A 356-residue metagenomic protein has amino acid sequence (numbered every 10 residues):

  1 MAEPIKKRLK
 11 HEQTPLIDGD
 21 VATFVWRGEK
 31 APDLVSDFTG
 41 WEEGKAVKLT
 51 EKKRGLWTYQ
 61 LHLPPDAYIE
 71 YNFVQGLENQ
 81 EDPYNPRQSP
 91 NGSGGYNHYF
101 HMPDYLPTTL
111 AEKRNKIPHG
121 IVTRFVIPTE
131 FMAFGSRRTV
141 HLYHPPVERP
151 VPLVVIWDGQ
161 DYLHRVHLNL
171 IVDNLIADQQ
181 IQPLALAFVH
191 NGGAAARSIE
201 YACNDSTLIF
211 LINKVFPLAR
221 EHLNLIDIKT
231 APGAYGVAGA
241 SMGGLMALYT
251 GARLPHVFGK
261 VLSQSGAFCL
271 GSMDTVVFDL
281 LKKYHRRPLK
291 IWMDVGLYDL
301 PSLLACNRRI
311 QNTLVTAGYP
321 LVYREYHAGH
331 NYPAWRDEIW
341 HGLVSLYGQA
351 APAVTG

Functional and structural regions predicted by a protein language model:
M1-K6, T14-D66, V74-L106, E130: Aromatic-rich carbohydrate-binding modules that target alpha-glucans
A133-G135, E200-I226: Alpha/beta-hydrolase active-site loop
H141-H144, R149-Q160: Short beta-strand element of the alpha/beta-hydrolase
L153, Q182-H190: A fold-wide structural signal in alpha/beta-hydrolase
G159, N191-G192, L262-L270, L297-D299: Active-site nucleophile loop of the alpha/beta-hydrolase fold
R165-A185: Short amphipathic alpha-helix adjacent to the substrate-entry channel of hydrolases
H167, D227-R286: Primarily recognizes the serine-hydrolase "nucleophile elbow" in alpha/beta-hydrolase and SGNH/GDSL folds
W292-D294, L300-G356: C-terminal catalytic histidine-bearing segment of alpha/beta-hydrolase fold enzymes
